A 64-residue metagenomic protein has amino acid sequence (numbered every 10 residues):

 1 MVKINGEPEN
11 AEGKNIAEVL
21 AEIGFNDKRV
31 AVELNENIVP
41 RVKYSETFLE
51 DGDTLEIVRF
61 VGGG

Functional and structural regions predicted by a protein language model:
M1-G63: Ubiquitin-like/PB1-type beta-grasp interaction modules and other compact soluble beta-rich domains
